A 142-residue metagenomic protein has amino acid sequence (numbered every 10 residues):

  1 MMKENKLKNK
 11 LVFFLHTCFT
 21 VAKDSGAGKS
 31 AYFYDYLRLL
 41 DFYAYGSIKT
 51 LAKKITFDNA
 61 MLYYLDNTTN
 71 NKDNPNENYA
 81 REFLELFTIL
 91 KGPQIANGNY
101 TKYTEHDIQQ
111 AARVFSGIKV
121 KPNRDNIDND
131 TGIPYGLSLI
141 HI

Functional and structural regions predicted by a protein language model:
M1-F33, L39: N-terminal accessory alpha/beta regions
S30-I140: Active-site substrate-binding loop specific to GH73 endo-beta-N-acetylglucosaminidase modules in bacterial autolysins
